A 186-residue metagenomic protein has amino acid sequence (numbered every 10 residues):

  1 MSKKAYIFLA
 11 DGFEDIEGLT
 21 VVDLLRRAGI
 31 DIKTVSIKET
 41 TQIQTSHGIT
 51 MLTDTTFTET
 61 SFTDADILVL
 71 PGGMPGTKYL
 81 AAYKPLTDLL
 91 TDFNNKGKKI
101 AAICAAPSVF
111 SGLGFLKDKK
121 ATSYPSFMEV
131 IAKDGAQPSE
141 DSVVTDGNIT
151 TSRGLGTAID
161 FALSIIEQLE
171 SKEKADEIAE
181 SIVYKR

Functional and structural regions predicted by a protein language model:
M1-I100, V109-G112, D118, V130-E140 (+1 more regions): Extended, subdomain-level signal for the structured scaffold at the beginning of enzyme domains
I103-A105: Short, thiol/selenol-centered motifs that function as redox-active sites or metal-ligating centers
A121: Anionic-ligand binding patches
P125-M128: Short, acidic/turn-prone active-site loops that include or flank metal/cofactor- and phosphate-binding residues
T145: Cytochrome P450 catalytic-domain "roof"
